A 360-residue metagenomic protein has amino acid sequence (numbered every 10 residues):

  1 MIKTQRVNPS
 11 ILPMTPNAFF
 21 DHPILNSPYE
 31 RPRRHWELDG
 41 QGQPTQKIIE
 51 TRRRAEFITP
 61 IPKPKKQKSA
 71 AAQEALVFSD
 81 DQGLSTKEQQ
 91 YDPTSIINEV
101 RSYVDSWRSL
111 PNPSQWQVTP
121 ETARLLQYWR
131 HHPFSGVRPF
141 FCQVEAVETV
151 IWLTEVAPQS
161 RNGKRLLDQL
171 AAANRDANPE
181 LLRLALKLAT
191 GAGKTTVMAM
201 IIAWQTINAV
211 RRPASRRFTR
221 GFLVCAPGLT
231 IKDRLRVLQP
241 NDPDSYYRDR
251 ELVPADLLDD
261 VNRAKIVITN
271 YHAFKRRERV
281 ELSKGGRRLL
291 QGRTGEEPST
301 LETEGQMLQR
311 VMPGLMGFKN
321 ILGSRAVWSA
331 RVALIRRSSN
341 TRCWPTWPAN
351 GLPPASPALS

Functional and structural regions predicted by a protein language model:
M1-S360: RecA-like P-loop NTPase motor core of helicase/translocase proteins
